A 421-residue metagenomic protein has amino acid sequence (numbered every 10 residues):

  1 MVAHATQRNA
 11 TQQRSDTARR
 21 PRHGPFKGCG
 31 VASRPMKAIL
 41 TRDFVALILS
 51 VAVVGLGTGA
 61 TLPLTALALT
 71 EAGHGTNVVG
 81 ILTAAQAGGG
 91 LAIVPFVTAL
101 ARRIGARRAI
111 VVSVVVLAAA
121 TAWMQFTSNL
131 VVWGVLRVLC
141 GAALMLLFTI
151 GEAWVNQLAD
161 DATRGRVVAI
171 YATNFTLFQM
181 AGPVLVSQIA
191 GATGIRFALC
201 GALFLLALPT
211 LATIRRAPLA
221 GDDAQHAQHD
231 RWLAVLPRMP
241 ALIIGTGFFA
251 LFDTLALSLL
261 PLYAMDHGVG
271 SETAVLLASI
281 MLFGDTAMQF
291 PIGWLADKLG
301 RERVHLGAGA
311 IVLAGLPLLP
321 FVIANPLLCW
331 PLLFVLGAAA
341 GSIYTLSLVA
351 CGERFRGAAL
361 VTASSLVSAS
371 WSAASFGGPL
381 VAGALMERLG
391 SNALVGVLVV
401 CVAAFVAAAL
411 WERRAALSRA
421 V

Functional and structural regions predicted by a protein language model:
A38-A87, M239-A241, D253-A264, A274: Helix-loop boundary and gating motifs at the non-cytosolic
I93-G105, A190, M288-G300, M386-E387: Helix-to-loop junctions at the C-terminal end of transmembrane segments in multipass secondary transporters
R108-A122, R303-L318, V399: Structural signature of the two symmetry-related core transmembrane helices
V131-L139, L327-V335: Paired small-residue
V138-T173: Cytoplasmic helix-loop-helix junction between adjacent transmembrane helices in 12-TM secondary transporters
L146-A159, G341-F355: Intracellular juxtamembrane helix-capping segments at the cytosolic ends of symmetry-related transmembrane helices
R196-A212, V395-L410: Symmetry-related core transmembrane helices of the 12-TM Major Facilitator Superfamily/SLC fold
A358-E387: A late C-terminal transmembrane helix in Major Facilitator Superfamily
